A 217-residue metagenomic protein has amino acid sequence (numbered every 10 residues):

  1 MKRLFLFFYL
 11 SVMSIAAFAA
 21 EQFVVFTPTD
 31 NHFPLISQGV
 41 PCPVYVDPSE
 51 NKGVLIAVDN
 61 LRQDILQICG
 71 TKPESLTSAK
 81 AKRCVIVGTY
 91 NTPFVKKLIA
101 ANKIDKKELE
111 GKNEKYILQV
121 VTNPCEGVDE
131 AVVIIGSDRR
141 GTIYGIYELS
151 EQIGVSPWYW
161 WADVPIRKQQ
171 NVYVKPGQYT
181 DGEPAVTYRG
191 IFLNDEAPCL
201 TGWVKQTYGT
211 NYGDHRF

Functional and structural regions predicted by a protein language model:
M1-L4: Positively charged n-region of N-terminal signal peptides that target proteins for export
L6, A17, V164-P165: A short, flexible N-terminal coil/short beta segment enriched in small residues
F7, S37, S78, C125 (+1 more regions): Generic structural signal for beta-strand residues in well-ordered domains
F8-Y9, D195: A periodicity- and composition-biased signal for non-globular, repetitive helical segments
Y9-V12, F18-Q119: Acidic, contiguous N-terminal accessory segments
M13-S14, L149: Single-residue recognition of alpha-helix boundary sites
A57, L66, I104-F217: Feature activates predominantly on carbohydrate-active enzymes
